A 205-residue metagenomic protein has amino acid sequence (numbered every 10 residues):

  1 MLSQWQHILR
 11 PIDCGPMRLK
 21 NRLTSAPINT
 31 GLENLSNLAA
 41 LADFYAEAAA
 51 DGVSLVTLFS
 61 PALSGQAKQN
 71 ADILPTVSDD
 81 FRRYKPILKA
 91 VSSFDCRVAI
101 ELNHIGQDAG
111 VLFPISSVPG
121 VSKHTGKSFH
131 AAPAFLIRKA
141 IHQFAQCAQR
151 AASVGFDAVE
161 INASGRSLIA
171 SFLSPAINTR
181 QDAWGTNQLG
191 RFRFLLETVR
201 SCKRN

Functional and structural regions predicted by a protein language model:
M1-N103, G126, A140, A148: N-terminal capping/small domains of soluble enzymes
L32, G65-Q66, Q107-A109, S167-I169: Flexible loop/turn segments at secondary-structure boundaries
E33-S36, I141-A145, R150-A152, A183-E197: Active-site glycine- and acidic-residue-rich loops that bind and position anionic ligands or nucleotide-like cofactors
V56-S60, V98-L102, V154-L168, N205: Short beta-strand segments at enzyme active-site cores
K68-K85, V111-K139, I169-F194: Glycine-rich tight-turn/loop motif centered on a GG-T
K89, S93, R97, N103-F156: Non-globular sequence segments
